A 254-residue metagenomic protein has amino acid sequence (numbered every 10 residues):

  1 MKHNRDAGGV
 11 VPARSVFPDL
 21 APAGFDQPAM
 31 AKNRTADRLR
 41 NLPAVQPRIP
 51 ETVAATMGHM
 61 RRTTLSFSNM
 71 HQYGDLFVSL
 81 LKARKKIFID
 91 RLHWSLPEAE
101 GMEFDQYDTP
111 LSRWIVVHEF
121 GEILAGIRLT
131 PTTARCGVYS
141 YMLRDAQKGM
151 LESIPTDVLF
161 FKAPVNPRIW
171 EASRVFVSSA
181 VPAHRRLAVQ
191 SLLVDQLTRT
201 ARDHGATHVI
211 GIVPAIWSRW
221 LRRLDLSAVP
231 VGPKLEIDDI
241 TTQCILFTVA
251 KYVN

Functional and structural regions predicted by a protein language model:
K2-R5, G9-R61: Short acidic N-proximal helix/loop "leader" segments that mark the beginning of a domain or an inter-domain linker
R48-G101, R113-L124, P131: Short amphipathic alpha-helix that is part of the acyltransferase structural core
E100-Q106, G232-L235: Short, solvent-exposed loop/turn elements at beta->coil junctions and helix N-caps that rim active or binding pockets
Q106-V116, R135-G137: A short helix-loop-beta-strand connector motif used in the catalytic cores of GNAT acetyltransferases and, in some
V116, I123-R128, E171, V209-I212: A structural signal for short, well-ordered beta-strand segments and their strand-loop junctions that often border
L129-A134, P164: Acetyl-CoA-dependent GNAT
G137-A228, G232-L246: Acyl-donor binding region in acyl/amide transferases
L246-N254: C-terminal helix-cap and adjacent tail motif
